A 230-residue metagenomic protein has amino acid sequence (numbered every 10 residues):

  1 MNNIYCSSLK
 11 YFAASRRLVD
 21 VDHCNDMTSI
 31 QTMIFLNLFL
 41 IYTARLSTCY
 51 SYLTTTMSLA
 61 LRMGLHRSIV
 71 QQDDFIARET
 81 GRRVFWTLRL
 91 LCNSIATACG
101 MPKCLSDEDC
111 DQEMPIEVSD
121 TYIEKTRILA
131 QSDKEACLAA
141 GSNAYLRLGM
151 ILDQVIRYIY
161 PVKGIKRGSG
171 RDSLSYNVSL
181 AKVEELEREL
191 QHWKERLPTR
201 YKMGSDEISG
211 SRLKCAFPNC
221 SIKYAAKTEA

Functional and structural regions predicted by a protein language model:
N2-D109, S132-H192, E207-A230: Extended, leucine-rich alpha-helical cores of fungal transcription factors
C110-I123: Flexible glycine/proline-rich, aromatic-decorated loop/lid segments
E124-K134: Surface-exposed acidic, glycine/proline-enriched linker/cap segments that occur as 15-30-residue helix-coil
E195-L197: Glycan-recognition and catalytic cores of secretory/periplasmic carbohydrate-active enzymes
T199-E207: Short, solvent-exposed, charged loop/turn and helix-capping segments that join or cap alpha-helices on peripheral
